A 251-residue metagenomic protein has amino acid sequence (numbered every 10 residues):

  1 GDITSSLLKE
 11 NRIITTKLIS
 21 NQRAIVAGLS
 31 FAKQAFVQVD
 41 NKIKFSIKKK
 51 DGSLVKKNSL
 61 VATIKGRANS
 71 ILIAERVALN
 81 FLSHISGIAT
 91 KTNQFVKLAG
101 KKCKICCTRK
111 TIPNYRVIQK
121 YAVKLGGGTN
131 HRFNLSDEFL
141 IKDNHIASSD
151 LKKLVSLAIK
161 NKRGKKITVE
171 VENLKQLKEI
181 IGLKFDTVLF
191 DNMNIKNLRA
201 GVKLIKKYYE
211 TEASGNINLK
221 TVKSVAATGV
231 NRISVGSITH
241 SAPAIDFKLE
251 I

Functional and structural regions predicted by a protein language model:
D2-L183, T187, K196-L204, Y208-A213 (+2 more regions): Acidic/glycine-rich phosphate/pyrophosphate-binding loops and surrounding catalytic core that coordinate Mg2+
F190: Active-site core of metal-dependent hydrolases
M193: Glycine/alanine-rich phosphate-binding loops at beta-alpha junctions
L219: Cys/His-rich Zn2+-binding cysteine-cluster or related metal-binding knuckle/ribbon modules and their
K248-I251: Active-site loop ensemble at the mouth of alpha/beta enzyme cores that anchors a bound cofactor
